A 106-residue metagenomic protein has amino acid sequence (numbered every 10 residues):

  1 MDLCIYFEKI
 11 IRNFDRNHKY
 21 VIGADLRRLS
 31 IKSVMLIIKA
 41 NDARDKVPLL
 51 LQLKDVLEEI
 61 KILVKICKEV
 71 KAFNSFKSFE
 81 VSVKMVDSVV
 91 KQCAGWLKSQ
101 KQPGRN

Functional and structural regions predicted by a protein language model:
M1-N106: Amphipathic alpha-helical assembly/interaction segments
